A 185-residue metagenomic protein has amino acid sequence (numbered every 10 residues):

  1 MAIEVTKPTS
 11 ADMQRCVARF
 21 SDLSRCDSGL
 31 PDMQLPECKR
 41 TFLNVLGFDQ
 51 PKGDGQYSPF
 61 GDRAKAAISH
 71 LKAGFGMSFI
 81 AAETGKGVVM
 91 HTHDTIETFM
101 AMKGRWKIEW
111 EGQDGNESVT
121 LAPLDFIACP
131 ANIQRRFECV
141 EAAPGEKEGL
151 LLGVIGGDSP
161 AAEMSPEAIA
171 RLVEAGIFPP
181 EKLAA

Functional and structural regions predicted by a protein language model:
M1-A73, R171, P180-A185: A short, N-terminal "cap"/entry segment at the start of jelly-roll beta-barrel domains of the cupin/DSBH fold
M1-D12, Q134-A185: Double-stranded beta-helix
S58-K65, G76-H93, A131: Conserved short histidine dyad/triad with adjacent acidic residue
A66-L71, V88-H93, W110, S118-T120 (+1 more regions): Short histidine-centered beta-strand/loop micro-motifs that create catalytic or ligand/metal-coordination sites
G74, F79-T84, T92-I108, G112 (+1 more regions): Short, conserved beta-strand element in jelly-roll/cupin
M77, G87, I96, N116 (+1 more regions): A structural connector/turn signal
K86-V89, K107, D125-I127, A131-E138: Histidine-centered metal-chelating micro-motifs
M100, G112-A131: Short acidic-glycine-tyrosine-enriched beta hairpin
